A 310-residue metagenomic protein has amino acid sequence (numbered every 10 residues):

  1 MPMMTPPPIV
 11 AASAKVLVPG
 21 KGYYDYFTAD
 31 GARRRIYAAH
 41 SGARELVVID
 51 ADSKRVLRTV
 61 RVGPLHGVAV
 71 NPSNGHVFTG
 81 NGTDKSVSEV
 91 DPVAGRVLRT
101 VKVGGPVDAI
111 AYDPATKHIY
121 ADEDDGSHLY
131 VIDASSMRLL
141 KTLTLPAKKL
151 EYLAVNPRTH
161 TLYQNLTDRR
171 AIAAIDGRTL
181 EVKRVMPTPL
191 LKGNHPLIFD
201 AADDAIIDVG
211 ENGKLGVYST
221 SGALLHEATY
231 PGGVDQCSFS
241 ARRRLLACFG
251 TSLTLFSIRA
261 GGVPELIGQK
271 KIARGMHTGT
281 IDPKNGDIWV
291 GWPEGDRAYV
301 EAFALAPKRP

Functional and structural regions predicted by a protein language model:
M1-P310: Predominantly soluble domains enriched in secretory-pathway, periplasmic, or organellar proteins
